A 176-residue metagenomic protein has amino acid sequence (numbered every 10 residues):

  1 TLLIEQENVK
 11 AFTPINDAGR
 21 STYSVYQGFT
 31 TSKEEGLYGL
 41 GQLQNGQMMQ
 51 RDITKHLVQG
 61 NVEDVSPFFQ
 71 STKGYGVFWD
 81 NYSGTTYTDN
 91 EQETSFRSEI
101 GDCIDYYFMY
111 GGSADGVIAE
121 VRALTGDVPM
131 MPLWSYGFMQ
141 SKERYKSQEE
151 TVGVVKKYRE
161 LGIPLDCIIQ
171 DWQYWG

Functional and structural regions predicted by a protein language model:
T1-S135, K142-R144, Q148, V155-E160: Catalytic and substrate-binding clefts that recognize carbohydrates or anionic sugar/phosphate headgroups
M131-K142, I163-G176: Core alpha/beta catalytic barrel or barrel-like domain that forms the active/cofactor pocket in diverse metabolic
